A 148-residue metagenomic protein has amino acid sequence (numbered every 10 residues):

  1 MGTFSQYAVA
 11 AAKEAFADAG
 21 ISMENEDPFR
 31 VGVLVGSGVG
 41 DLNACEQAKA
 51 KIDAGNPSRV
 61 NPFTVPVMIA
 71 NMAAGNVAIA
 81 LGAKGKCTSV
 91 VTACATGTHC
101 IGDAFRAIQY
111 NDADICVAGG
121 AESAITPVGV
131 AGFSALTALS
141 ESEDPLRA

Functional and structural regions predicted by a protein language model:
M1-N25: N-terminal amphipathic, basic-rich helices that act as targeting or association modules
A17-F29, V35-A148: Acyl-thioester C-C bond-transforming condensing/cleaving domain
